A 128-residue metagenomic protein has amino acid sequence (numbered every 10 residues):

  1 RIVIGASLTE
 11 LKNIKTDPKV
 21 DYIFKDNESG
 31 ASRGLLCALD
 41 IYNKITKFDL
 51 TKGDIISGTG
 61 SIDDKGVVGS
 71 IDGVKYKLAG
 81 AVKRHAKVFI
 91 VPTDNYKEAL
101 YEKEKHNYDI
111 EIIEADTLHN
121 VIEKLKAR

Functional and structural regions predicted by a protein language model:
R1-G58, D63-K75, A79-R128: C-terminal recognition in membrane/secretory proteostasis and scaffolding
